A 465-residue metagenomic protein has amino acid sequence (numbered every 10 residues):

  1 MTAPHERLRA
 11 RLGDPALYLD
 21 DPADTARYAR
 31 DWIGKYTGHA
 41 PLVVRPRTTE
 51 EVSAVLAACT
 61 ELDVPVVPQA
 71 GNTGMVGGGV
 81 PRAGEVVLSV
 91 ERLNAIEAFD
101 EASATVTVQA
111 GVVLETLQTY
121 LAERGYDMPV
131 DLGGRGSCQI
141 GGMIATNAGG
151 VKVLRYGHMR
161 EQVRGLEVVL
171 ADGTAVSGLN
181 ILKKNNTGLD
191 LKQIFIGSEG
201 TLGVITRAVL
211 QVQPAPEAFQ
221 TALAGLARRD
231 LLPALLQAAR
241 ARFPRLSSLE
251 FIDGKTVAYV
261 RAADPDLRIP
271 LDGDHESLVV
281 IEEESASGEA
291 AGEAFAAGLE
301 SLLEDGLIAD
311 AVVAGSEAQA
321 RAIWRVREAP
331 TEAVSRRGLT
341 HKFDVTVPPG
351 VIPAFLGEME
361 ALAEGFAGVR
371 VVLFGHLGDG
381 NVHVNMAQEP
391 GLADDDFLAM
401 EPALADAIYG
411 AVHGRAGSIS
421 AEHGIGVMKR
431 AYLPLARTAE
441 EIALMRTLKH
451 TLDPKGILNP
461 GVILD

Functional and structural regions predicted by a protein language model:
M1-A57, G74-A104, T256-R268, S316-H341 (+1 more regions): N-terminal flexible segment immediately upstream of the FAD-binding catalytic core in FAD-dependent oxidoreductases
M1-W32, L62-V64, L302-A318, G414-I419 (+1 more regions): N-terminal accessory segments
L19-A26, G225-R228, P233-A407, R415: C-terminal substrate-recognition/cap domain of FAD-linked oxidoreductases
A70-T73, L93, G133, G254 (+1 more regions): Short, ordered loop/turn segments at secondary-structure junctions
A95-E250, I457-L458: FAD-binding subdomain of flavoenzyme oxidoreductases
T174, R430-D465: Activity-critical C-terminal alpha-helical subdomain
K255, L377-G380, I419-A431: Small/polar glycine-rich anion-binding or flexible loop at a beta-alpha turn
